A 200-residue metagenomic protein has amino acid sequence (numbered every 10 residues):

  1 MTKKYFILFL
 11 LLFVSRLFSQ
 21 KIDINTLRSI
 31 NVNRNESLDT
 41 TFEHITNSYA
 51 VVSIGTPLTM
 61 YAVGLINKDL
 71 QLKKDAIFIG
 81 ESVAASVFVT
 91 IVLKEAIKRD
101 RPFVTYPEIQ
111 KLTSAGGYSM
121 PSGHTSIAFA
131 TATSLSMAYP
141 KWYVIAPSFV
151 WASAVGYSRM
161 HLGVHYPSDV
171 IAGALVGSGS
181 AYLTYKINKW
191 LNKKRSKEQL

Functional and structural regions predicted by a protein language model:
M1-I22: Bacterial Sec-dependent N-terminal signal peptides
I7, K73-S82, Y143-P147, S168-A172: Alpha-helical transmembrane segments of integral membrane proteins
F13, P57, I79, V83-V87 (+2 more regions): Alpha-helical transmembrane spans of integral membrane proteins, capturing the lipid-embedded, hydrophobic core of TM
S15-L58, I91-G117: N-terminal transmembrane-helix/juxtamembrane module of multi-pass inner/ER membrane proteins
N35-T40, N67-D75, L162-Y166: Membrane-helix interfacial "entry" motifs
V63-F88: Interfacial segments of alpha-helical transmembrane regions
E81-A96, I145-S158: Small-polar-interrupted transmembrane alpha-helices in polytopic inner-membrane proteins
P107-L200: Membrane-embedded catalytic cores of phosphoryl/pyrophosphoryl-handling enzymes
